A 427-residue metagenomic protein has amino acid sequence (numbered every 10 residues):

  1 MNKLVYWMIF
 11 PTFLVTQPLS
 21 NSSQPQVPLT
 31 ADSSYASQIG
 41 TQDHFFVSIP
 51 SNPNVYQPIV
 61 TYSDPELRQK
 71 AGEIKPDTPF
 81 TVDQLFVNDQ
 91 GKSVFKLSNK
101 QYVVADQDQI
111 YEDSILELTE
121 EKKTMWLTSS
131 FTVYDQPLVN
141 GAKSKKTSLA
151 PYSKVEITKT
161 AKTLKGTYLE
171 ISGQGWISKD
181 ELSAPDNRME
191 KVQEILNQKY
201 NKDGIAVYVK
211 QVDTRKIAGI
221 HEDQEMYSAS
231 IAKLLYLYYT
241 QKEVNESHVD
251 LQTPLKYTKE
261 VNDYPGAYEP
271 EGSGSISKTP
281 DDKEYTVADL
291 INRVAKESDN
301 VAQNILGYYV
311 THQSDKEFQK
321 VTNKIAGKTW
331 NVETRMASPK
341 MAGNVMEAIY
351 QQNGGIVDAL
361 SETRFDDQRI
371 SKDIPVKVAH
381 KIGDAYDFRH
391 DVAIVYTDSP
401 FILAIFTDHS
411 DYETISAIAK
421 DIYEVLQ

Functional and structural regions predicted by a protein language model:
N2-V5, F13-L14, P18-S63, E73-P76 (+3 more regions): SH3-family beta-barrel domains
N2-W7, V15-A31, K154-K165, V192-Q193 (+5 more regions): Structured C-terminal helix/loop/strand segments within mature extracytoplasmic catalytic/sensor domains
P28-Q38, K70-D108, A150-D180: SH3/SH3-like beta-barrel superfamily modules
D43-I49, Q107-S130, Q136-L138, E181-Y200 (+1 more regions): Intrinsically disordered, low-complexity Ser/Thr-rich linker and spacer segments in cell-wall-related proteins
S148, S178-E225, A295: Beta-lactamase-like hydrolase cores
D186-E190, Y257-K259, Y264-Q352: Active-site-adjacent helix/loop patches that line small-molecule binding or acyl-intermediate pockets
K210-V212, T258-E260, V294-S298, L306-V310 (+4 more regions): Active-site-proximal beta-strand/loop segments in catalytic clefts of secreted hydrolases
Y227-T258, V294, L403: Active-site SXXK
